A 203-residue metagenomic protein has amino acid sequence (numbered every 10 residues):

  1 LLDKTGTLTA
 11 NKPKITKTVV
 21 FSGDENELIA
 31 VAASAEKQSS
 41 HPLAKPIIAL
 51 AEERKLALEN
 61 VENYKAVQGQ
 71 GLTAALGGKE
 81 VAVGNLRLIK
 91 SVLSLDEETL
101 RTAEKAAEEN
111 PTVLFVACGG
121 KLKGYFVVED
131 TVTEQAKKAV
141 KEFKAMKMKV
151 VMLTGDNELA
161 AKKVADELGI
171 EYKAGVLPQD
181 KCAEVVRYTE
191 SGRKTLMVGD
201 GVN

Functional and structural regions predicted by a protein language model:
L2, L8-S40, Q70-V151: ATP-driven catalytic headpiece of P-type ATPases
P46-A57: A short beta-strand->alpha-helix segment at the C-terminal rim of the class III nucleotidyl cyclase catalytic domain
L56, N63-A66, K105-E109: Short loop/turn motifs at secondary-structure junctions and domain boundaries
N60-N63, E171-Y172: Conserved beta-strand segments of alpha/beta enzyme cores
L76-G78, C118-N203: Conserved ATP-binding TGD loop and adjacent catalytic N/P-domain core of P-type ATPases
